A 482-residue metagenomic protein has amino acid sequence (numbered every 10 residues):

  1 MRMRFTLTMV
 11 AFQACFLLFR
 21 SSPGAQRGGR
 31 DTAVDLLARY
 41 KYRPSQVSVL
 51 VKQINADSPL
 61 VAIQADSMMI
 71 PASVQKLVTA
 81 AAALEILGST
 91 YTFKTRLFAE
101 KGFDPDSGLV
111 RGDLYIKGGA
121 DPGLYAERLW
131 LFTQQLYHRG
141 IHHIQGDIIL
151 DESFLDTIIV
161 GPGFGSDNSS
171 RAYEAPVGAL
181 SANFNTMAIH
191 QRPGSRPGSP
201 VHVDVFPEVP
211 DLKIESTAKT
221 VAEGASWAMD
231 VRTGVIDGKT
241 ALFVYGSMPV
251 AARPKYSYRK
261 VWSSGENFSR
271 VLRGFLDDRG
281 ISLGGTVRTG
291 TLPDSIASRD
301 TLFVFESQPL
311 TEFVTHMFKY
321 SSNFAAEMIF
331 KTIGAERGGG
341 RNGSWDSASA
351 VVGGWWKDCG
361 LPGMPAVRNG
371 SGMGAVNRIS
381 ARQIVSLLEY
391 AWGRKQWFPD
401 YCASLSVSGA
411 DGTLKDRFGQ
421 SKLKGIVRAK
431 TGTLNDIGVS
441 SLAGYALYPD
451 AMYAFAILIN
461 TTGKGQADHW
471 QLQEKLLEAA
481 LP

Functional and structural regions predicted by a protein language model:
M1-G28: Bacterial Sec-dependent N-terminal signal peptides
A25-M68, W130, Q135-H138: Beta-lactamase-like hydrolase cores
V34-L37, I86-P362, A479: Conserved serine DD-peptidase/penicillin-binding transpeptidase domain and beta-lactam-recognizing active-site
Q46-V49, V314, A326, V439-A443: Short glycine-rich loop/turn motifs
D57, K76-A83, I148, L180 (+6 more regions): Residue-level preference for non-acidic, small/hydrophobic
L60-A62, Y320, F330-P482: Small-residue-rich helix-loop
A62-A82, I86: Short active-site loop at a secondary-structure junction that contains or immediately precedes the catalytic residue(s)
S67, A120-P122, T461-G463: A generic structural motif
